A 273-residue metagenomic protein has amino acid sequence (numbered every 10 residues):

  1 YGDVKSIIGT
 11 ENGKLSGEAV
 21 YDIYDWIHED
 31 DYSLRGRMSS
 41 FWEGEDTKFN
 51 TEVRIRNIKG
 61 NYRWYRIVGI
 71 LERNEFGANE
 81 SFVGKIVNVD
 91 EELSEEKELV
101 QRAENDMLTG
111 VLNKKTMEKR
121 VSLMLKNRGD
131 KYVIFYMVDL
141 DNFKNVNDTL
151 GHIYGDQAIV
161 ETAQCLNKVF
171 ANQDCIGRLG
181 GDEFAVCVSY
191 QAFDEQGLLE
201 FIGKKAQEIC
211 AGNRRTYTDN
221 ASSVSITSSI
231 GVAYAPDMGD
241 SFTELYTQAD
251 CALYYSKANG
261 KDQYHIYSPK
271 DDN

Functional and structural regions predicted by a protein language model:
Y1-W26: PAS-family sensory domain signal
S40, E161-P236: GGDEF/GGEEF active-site signature
E43-I70, A78-S81, V224: Per-ARNT-Sim (PAS) sensory domains and their PAS-associated C-terminal
I67-F82, E91-S94, S241: Short loop/turn elements at sensory-signaling interfaces that couple input to output
L71, I176, G212, T218 (+4 more regions): Cyclic nucleotide signaling catalytic output domains
E75, V89-E92, F143, Y264: Sensory-module boundary signal marking interfaces of small helical input modules and downstream signaling cores
K85, Y136: Sensory beta-strand/linker motifs that couple input domains to effectors
L93, V100-E104, N113-I134, D141-A171 (+6 more regions): Conserved long alpha-helical elements within nucleotide-processing catalytic cores of c-di-GMP signaling and class III
